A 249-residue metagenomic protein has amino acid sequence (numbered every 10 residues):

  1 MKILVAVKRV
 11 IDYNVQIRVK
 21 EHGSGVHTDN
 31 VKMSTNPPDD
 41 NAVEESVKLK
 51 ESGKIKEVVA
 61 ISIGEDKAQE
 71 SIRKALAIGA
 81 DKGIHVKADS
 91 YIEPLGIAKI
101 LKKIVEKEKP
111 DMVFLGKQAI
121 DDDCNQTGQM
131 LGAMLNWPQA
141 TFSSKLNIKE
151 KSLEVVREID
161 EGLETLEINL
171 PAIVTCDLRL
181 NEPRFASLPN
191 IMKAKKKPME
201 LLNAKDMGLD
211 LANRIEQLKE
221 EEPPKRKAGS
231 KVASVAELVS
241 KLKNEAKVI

Functional and structural regions predicted by a protein language model:
M1-I249: N-terminal glycine-rich FAD/FM-binding segment characteristic of electron-transfer flavoproteins
